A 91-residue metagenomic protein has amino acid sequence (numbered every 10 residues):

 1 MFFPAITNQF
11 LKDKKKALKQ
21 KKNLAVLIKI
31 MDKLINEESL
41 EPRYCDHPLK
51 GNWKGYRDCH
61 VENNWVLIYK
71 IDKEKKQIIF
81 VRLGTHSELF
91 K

Functional and structural regions predicted by a protein language model:
M1-N63, K73-I78, E88-K91: Basic, Lys/Arg-enriched alpha-helical interface segments
V66-L67: Histidine-centered metal-chelating micro-motifs
K70: Conserved Hanks-type protein kinase catalytic core
G84: Residues forming the ATP-binding cleft of Hanks-type serine/threonine protein kinase domains
